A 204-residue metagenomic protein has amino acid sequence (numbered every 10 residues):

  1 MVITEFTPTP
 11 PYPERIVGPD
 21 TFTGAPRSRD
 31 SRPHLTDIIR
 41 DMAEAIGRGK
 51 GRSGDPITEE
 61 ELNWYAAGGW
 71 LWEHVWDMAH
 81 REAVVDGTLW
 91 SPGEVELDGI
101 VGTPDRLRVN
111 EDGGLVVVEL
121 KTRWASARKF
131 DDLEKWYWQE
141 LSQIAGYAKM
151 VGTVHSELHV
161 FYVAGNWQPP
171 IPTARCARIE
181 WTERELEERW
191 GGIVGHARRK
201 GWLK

Functional and structural regions predicted by a protein language model:
M1-L115, F130, W138: Metal-dependent nuclease catalytic cores that hydrolyze phosphodiester bonds in DNA/RNA, characterized by
G87-H196: Mg2+/Mn2+-dependent nuclease catalytic core
R199-G201: C-terminal interaction segment
K204: Beta-rich carbohydrate-recognition modules and glycan-binding surfaces
